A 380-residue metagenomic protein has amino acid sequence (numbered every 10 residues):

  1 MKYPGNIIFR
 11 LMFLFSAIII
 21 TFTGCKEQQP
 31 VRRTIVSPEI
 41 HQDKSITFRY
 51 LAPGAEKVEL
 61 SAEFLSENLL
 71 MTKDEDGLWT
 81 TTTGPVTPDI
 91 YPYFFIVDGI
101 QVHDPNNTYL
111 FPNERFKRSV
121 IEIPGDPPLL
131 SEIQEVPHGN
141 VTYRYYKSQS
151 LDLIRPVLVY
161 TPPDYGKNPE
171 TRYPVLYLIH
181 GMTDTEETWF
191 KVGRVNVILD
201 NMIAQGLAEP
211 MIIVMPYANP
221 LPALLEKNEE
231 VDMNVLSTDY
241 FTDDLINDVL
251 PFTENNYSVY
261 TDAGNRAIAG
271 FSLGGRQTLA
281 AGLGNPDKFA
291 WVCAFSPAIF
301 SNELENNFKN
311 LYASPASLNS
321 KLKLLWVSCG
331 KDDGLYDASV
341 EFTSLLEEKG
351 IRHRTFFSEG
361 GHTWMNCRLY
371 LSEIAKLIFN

Functional and structural regions predicted by a protein language model:
K2-M12: Bacterial N-terminal signal peptides that target proteins for export
L11-T21: Bacterial N-terminal signal peptides
I19-G24, P297: A broad helix-preferring feature
F22-R32: Bacterial Sec-dependent signal peptides at the C-terminal "C-region" and cleavage site
P30-R33, G139-V141: Proline-enriched interdomain boundary motifs that mark the N-terminal boundary and often initiate the first structured
I35-E39: Short beta-strand segments of immunoglobulin-like
I40-N68, K73-N380: Non-catalytic cap/lid and distal C-terminal segments of serine-dependent acyl enzymes
